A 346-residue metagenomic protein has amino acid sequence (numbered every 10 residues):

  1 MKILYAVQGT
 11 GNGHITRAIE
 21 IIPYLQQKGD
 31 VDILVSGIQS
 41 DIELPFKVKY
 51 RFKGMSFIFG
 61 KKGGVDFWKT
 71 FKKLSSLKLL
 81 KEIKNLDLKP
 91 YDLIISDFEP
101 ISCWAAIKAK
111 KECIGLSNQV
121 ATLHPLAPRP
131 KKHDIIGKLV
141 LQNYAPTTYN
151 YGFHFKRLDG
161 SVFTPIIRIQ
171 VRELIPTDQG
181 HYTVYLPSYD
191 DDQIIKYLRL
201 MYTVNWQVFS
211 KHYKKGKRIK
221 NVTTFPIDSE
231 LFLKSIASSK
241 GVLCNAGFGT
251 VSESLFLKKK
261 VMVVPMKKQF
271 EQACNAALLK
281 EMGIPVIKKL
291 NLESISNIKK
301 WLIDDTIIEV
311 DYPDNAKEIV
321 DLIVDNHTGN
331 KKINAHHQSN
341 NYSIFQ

Functional and structural regions predicted by a protein language model:
K2-N12, V31-K78: Conserved nucleotide-sugar phosphate-binding/catalytic loop shared by glycosyltransferases and other
H14-L25, I42: Short amphipathic alpha-helix
I22, R168-G241: Donor-nucleotide binding loops and adjacent catalytic segments primarily of GT-B fold Leloir glycosyltransferases
G64-L93, P100-I101: Conserved nucleotide-sugar donor-binding subdomain of glycosyltransferases
L93-P100, A105, G115, S235-C274: A donor-sugar binding/catalytic signature common to diverse glycosyltransferases and related nucleotide-sugar
H124-D190, F209-K211: A nucleotide-sugar donor-handling region in carbohydrate enzymes
V251, L255-T306: Catalytic binding pocket for nucleotide-activated donors in carbohydrate/polymer assembly enzymes
K299-Q346: C-terminal amphipathic helix plus adjacent low-complexity, charged tail appended to glycosyltransferase catalytic
